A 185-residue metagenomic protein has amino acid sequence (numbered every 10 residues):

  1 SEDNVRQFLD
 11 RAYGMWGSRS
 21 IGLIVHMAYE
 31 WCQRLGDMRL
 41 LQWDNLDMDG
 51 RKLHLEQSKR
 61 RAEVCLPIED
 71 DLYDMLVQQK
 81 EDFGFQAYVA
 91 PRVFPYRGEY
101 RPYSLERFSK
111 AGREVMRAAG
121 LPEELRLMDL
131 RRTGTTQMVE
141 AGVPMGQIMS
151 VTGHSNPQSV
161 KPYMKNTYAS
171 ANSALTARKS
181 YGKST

Functional and structural regions predicted by a protein language model:
S1-L35, R39, K59-A62, R131: Basic, Lys/Arg- and aromatic-enriched nucleic-acid-binding interface segment
V5, E69-P122: Active-site/catalytic core of tyrosine-dependent DNA strand-transfer enzymes
F8, G112, V160-Y163: Mobile genetic element proteins and their domesticated derivatives, centered on retroelements and DNA transposons
G14-R19, E99-R107, E124-D129: N-terminal core-binding DNA-recognition domain of tyrosine site-specific recombinases/integrases
H26, E30, G36-D37, E114 (+2 more regions): C-terminal catalytic core of tyrosine-transesterase DNA break-rejoin enzymes
L40-L46, M128, M149-N156, M164-N166: A short, basic/aromatic helix-end/turn motif that makes direct DNA contacts
K52, E63-P67: Well-ordered beta-strand positions in beta-sheet-rich domains
Q57-R61, M145, T152-A177: Catalytic-site neighborhood detector that most strongly recognizes the C-terminal catalytic loop/helix of tyrosine
